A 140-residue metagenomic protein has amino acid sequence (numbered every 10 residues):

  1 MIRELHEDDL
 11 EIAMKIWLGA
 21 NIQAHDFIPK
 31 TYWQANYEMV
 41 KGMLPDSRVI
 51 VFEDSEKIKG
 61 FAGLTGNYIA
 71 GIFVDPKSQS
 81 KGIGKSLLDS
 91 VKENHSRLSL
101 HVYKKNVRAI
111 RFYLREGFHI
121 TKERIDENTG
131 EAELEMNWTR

Functional and structural regions predicted by a protein language model:
M1-D8, W138: Conserved N-terminal entry element of GNAT/NAT acetyltransferase domains
L10, M14-K41: Conserved GNAT-fold acetyl-CoA-binding loop/helix
E38-V51, Y68: A short helix-loop-beta-strand connector motif used in the catalytic cores of GNAT acetyltransferases and, in some
R48-G60: Conserved beta-hairpin
Y68-Q79, V102-Y103: A short, internal acetyl-CoA/4′-phosphopantetheine-binding micro-motif in the GNAT/acyltransferase core
S80-E93, R111, R115: Conserved acetyl-CoA-binding loop-helix of GNAT-fold acetyltransferases
E93-K105: Conserved GNAT acetyl-CoA-binding A-motif
L114-E123: Conserved acetyl-CoA-binding loop of GNAT-fold acetyltransferases
